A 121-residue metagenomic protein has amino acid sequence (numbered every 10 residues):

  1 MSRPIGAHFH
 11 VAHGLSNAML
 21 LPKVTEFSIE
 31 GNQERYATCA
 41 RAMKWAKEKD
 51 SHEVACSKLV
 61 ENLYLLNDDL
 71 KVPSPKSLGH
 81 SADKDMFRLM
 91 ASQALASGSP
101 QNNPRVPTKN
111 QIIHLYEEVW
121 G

Functional and structural regions predicted by a protein language model:
M1-L65: Active-site segments that bind and position negatively charged phosphate/pyrophosphate groups
Y36, A40-A42, A46-G121: C-terminal charged capping/lid subdomain of soluble metabolic enzymes
